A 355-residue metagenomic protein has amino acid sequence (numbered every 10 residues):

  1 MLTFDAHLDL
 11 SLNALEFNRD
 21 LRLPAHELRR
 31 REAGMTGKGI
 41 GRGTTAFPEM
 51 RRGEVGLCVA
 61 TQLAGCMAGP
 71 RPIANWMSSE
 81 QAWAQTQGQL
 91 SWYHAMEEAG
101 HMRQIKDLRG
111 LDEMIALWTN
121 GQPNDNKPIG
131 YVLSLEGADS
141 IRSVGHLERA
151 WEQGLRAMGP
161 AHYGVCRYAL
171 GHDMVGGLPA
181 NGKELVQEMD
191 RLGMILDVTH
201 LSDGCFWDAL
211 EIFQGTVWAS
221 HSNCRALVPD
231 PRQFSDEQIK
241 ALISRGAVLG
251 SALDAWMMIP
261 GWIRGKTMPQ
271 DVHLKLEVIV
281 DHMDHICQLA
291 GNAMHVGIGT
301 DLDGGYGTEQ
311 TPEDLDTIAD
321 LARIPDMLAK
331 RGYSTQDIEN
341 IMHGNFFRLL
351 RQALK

Functional and structural regions predicted by a protein language model:
M1-A180, P229-K355: N-terminal hydrophobic targeting/anchoring segments and the immediately downstream early-domain regions of hydrolases
T3-L10, L201, A219-S222: Histidine-centered catalytic micro-motifs
V175-E211, T216-H221: Loop-centered beta-sheet repeat module
L201, S222-C224, A252-W256: Histidine- and/or cysteine-centered catalytic micro-motif in compact active-site loops
C205-R245: Aromatic-anchored, glycine/proline-accented short structural segments that stabilize local strand-turns or short
